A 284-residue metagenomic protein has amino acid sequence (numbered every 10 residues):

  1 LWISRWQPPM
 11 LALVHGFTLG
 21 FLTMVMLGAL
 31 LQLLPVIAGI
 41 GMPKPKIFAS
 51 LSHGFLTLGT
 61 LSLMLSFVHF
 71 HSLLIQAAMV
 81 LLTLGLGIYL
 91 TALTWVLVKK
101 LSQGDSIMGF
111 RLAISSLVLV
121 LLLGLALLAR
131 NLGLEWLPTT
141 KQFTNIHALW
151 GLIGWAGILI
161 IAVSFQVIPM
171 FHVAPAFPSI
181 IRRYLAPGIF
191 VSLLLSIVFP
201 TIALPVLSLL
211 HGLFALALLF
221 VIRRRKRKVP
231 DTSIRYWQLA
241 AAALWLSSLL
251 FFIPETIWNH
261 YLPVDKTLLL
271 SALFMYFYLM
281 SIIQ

Functional and structural regions predicted by a protein language model:
L1-Q284: Hydrophobic alpha-helical transmembrane segments of multi-pass integral membrane proteins
